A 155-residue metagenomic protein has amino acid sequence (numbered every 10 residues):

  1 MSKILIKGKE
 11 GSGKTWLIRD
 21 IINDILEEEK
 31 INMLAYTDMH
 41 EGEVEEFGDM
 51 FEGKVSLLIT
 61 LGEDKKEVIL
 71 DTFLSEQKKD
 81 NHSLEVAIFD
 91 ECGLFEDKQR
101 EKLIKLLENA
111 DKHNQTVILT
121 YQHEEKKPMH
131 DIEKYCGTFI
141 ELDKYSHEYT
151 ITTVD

Functional and structural regions predicted by a protein language model:
I6: Hydrophobic anchor at the beta1->P-loop junction of P-loop NTPases
E10: The conserved Walker
K14: Conserved lysine of the Walker
L17: Hydrophobic positions on the alpha1 helix immediately C-terminal to the Walker A/P-loop
Y36-D49: AAA+/P-loop NTPase substrate/partner-engagement loops
S56-K78: Short glycine-rich substrate-engagement loop in P-loop NTPases that contacts/grips substrate
K79-Q99: Conserved P-loop NTPase "ATPase switch" module shared by AAA+ and STAND
C92-D155: Replace "adjacent to P-loop NTPase cores in ATP/GTP-dependent enzymes" with "adjacent to NTP-binding cores
